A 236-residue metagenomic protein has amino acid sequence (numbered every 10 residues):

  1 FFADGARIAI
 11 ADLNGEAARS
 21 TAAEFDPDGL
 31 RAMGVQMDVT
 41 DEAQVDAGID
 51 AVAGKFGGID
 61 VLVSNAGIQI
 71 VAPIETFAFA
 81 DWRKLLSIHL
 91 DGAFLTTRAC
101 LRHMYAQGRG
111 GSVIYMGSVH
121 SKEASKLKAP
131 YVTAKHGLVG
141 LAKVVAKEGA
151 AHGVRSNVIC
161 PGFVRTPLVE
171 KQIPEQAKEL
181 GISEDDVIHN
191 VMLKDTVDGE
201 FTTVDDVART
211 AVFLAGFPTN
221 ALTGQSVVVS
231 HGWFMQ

Functional and structural regions predicted by a protein language model:
G58, V63, A150, R155 (+1 more regions): Short, small/polar-rich loop/turn modules that mediate ligand/substrate recognition or access, typified
A72-E75, E123-P130, A151-H152, G199 (+1 more regions): Active-site loop immediately N-terminal to the catalytic Tyr-X3-Lys motif of short-chain dehydrogenase/reductase
P73-I74, D81-L86, M192: Substrate-binding pocket helix/loop in short-chain dehydrogenase/reductase
T97, A134, A142: Active-site helix of classical SDR
R102, K147-A151, N220: Alpha-helical segment proximal to the catalytic Tyr-Lys
S118: Residue(s) in the substrate-gating loop at a strand-loop-helix junction that position the organic substrate next
E123, A211-V212, T219, T223-Q236: Short C-terminal tail/terminal secondary-structure segment of NAD(P)H-dependent dehydrogenase/reductase domains
